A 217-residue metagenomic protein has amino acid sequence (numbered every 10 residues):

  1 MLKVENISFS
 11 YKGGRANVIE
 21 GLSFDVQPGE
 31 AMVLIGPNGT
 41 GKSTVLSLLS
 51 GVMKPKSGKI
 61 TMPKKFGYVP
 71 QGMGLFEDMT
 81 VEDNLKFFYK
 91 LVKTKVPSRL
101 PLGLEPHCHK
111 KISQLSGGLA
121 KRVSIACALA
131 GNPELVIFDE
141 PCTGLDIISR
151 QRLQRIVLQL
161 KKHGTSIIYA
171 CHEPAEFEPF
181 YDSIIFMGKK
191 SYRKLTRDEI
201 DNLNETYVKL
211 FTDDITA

Functional and structural regions predicted by a protein language model:
I35-P37: The feature captures the beta-strand-to-loop junction immediately N-terminal to the Walker
S50: Helix-to-loop junction immediately C-terminal to a conserved catalytic motif
S98-Q114: Conserved ABC nucleotide-binding domain
I125: Hydrophobic anchor residue at the start of the ABC signature
V136-D139: Catalytic Walker B motif of ABC-type/P-loop ATPase nucleotide-binding domains
A170-H172: H-loop/switch region of ABC-family ATPase nucleotide-binding domains
I184-R197: H-loop (His-switch) and adjacent beta-strand-loop-beta switch element of ABC-type ATPase nucleotide-binding domains
